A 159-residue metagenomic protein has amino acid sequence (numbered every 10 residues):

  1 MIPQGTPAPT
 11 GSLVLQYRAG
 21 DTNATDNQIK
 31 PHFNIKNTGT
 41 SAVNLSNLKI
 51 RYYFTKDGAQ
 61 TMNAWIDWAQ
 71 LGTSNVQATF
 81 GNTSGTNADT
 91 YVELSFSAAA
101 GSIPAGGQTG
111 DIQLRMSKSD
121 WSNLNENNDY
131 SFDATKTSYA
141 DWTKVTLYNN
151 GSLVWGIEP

Functional and structural regions predicted by a protein language model:
G5-Q28: Low-complexity, acidic Ser/Thr/Pro/Gly-rich terminal tails and inter-domain linkers that flank the onset of structured
G20, N82, S97-S102: Beta-strand-rich interaction surfaces with strong enrichment in secreted/lumenal proteins
D26, A105-Q108: Solvent-exposed, conformationally flexible loop/turn segments
H32-I35, G106: Buried hydrophobic-core signal for structured, non-transmembrane domains
N34-T40, K56: Asparagine-centered strand-capping/turn motif at beta-strand->loop junctions
S41-R51, Q60-I66: Short, hydrophobic/aromatic beta-strand segments
K56-E93: A surface/secretory-pathway sequence property marking extracellular, secreted, or lumenal proteins enriched
T90, A100-S102, D111-P159: Terminal connector regions
